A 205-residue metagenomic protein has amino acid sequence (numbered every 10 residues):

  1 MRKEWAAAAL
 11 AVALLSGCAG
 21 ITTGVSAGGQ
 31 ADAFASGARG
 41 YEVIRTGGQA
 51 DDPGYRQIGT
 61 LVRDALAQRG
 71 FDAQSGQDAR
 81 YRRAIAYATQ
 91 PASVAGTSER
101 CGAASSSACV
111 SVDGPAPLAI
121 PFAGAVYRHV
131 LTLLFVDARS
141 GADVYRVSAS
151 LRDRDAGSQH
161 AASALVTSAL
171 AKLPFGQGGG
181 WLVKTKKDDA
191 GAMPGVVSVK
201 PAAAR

Functional and structural regions predicted by a protein language model:
M1-A8: Bacterial N-terminal signal peptides that target proteins for export
L14-G17: C-terminal motif of bacterial Sec signal peptides marking the signal peptidase cleavage site
A19-D32, G124-V130, L134-R205: C-terminal/domain-edge helix-coil "capping" segments
A27-T46: An N-terminal domain-start capping segment
A35, G47-I58, S75, A123-Y127 (+1 more regions): Extracytoplasmic/periplasmic, Sec-exported soluble proteins
G37-R39, R69, A79-Y81, Y127-T132 (+1 more regions): Envelope-exposed proteins and targeting segments
G40-T97: N-terminal segment of the mature soluble domain
I85-A142, G176: Surface-exposed short loop/turn segments
